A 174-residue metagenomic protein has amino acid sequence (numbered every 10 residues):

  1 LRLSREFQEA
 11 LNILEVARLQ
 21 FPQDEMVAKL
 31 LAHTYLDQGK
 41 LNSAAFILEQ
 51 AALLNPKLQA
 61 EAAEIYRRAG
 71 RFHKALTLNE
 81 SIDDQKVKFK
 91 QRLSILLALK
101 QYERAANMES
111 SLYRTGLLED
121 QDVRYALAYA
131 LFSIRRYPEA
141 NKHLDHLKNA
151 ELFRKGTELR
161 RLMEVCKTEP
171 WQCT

Functional and structural regions predicted by a protein language model:
L3-S4, H33, D37-Q38, R68-A69 (+3 more regions): Register position in tetratricopeptide repeats
F7-N12, Q20-L30, N42-S43, A51-E61 (+3 more regions): Generic helix N-cap/helix-start motif at coil->alpha-helix transitions
V16-A17, I47-A51, L78-I82, S111-Y113 (+1 more regions): Canonical positions in the second alpha-helix
Q59-Q121: Alpha-helical adaptor scaffolds
L118, E139-T174: Terminal, low-structured helical/coil segments at or just beyond the last alpha-helical repeat
